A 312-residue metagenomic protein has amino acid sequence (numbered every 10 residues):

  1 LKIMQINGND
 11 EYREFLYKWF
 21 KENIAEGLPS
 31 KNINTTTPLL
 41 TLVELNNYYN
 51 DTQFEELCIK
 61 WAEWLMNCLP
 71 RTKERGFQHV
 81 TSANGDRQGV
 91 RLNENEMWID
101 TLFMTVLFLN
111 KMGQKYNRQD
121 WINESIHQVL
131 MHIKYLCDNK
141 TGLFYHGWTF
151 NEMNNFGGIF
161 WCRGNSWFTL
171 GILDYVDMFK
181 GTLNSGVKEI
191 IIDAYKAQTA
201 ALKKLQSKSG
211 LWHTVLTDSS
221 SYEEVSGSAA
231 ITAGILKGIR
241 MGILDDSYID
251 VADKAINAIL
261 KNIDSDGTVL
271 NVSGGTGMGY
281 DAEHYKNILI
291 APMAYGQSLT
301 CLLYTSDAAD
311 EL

Functional and structural regions predicted by a protein language model:
L1, W19-F20, T37-Y48, F77-M97 (+3 more regions): Carbohydrate-binding/catalytic loop surfaces
L1-M4, K31-N47, M97-Q114, W161-D177 (+2 more regions): Well-ordered alpha-helical segments within folded domains of soluble proteins
I3-Y17, L45-K60, M112-I126, V176-K196 (+3 more regions): Structural helix-adjacent loops and short alpha-helical linkers that scaffold large soluble proteins
E11-S30, E56-T81, G85, Q119-Y145 (+2 more regions): Long, well-ordered core segments of solenoidal/helical folds
G89-N93, F103, L107-Q119, N123-H127 (+4 more regions): Active-site lining segments of carbohydrate-active enzymes
H146-Q206, L216: Aromatic-anchored, glycine/proline-accented short structural segments that stabilize local strand-turns or short
G186-A230, G238-D281: Non-catalytic carbohydrate-binding regions of carbohydrate-active enzymes
Y304-L312: Conserved small/polar residues in nucleotide/adenosyl-binding loops
